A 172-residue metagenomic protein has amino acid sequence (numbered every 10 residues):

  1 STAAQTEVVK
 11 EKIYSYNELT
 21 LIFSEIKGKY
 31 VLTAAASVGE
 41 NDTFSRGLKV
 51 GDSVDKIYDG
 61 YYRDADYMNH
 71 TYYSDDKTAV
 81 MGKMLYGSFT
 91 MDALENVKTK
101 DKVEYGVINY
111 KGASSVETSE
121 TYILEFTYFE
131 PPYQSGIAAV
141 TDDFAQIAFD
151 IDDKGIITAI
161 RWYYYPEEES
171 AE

Functional and structural regions predicted by a protein language model:
S1-K27, D55-E172: A cross-family detector of function-defining hotspots
V31: Ligand-binding clamshell of periplasmic/extracellular solute-binding protein-like
A34-E40: Well-structured core secondary-structure elements of compact alpha/beta domains
E40-L48: Second-shell loop/turn segments in exported
